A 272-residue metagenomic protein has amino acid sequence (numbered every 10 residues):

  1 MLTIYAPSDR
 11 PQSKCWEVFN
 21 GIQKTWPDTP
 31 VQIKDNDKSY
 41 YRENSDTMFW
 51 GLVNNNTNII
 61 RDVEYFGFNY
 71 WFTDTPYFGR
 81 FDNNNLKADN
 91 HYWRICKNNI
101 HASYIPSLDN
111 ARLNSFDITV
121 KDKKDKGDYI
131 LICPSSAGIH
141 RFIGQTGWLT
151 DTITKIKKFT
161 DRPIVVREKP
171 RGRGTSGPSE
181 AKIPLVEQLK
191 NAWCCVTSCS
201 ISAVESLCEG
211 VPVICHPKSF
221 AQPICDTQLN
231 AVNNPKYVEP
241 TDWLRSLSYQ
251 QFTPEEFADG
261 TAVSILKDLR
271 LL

Functional and structural regions predicted by a protein language model:
M1-W50, G138-I139, I265-L272: N-terminal pre-catalytic "stem/leader" segment of glycosyltransferase-like enzymes
A6-D9, C133-P134, G138, G147-L185: Catalytic donor nucleotide-activated moiety binding site of glycosyltransferases and closely related
D9-P11, V53-N55, P76-G79, S135-I139 (+3 more regions): Short, solvent-exposed loop/turn segments at secondary-structure junctions
C15-Q23, N56-T57, Q145-F159: Well-ordered, non-membrane alpha-helical segments in soluble/globular domains
Q32-N85: Extended catalytic core of nucleotide-activated donor transferases of GT-like folds
I33-Y41, N55, V165-V213, K218-S219: Donor nucleotide-activated moiety binding/catalytic core segment of transferases that use nucleotide-activated donors
S45-M48, Y129, W193-C194: Structural motif
N84-G127, P223-L272: Leloir-type glycosyltransferase catalytic cores
